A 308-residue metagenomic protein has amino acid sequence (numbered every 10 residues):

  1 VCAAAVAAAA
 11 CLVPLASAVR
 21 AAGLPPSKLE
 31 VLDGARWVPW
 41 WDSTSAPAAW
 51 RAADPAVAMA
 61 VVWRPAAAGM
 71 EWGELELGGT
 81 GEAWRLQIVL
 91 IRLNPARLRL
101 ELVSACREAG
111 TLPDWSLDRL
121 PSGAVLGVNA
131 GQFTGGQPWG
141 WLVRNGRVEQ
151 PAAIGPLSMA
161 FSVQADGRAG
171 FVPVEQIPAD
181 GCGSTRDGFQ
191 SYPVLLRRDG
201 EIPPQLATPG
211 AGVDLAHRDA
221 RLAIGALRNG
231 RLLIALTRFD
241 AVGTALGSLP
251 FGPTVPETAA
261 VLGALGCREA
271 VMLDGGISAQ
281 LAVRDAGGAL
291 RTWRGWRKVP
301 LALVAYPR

Functional and structural regions predicted by a protein language model:
C2-P14: Bacterial N-terminal signal peptides
L15-I154, M159-A160, R168-G170: Zymogen propeptides
E82, S104-T111, E175-D180, L236-V242: Short, solvent-exposed aromatic-acidic interface loops
W84-I88, P156-S158, Q190, D219-R221 (+1 more regions): Short beta-strand-initiation
L93-P95, S162-A169, R198-D199, A226-G230 (+2 more regions): Short acidic-glycine loop/turn motifs at beta-strand connectors
G110-D114, D180-T185, G243-G252: A short, polar/proline- and glycine-enriched secondary-structure boundary/capping micro-motif
G131-A216: Active-site-adjacent helix-turn-beta-strand microarchitecture at beta-sheet edges that either contains or buttresses
Q137-G155, G210-L273, I277-R308: Conserved, well-ordered active-site substructure
